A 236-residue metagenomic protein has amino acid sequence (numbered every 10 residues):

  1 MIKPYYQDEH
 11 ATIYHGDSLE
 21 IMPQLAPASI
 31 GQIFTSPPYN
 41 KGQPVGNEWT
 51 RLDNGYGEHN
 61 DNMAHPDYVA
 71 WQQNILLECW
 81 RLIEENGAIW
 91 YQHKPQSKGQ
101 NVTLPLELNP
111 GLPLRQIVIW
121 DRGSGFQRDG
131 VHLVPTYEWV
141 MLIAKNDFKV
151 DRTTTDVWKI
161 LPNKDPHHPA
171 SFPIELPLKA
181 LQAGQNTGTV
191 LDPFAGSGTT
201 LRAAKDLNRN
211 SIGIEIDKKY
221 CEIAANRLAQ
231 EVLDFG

Functional and structural regions predicted by a protein language model:
I2-E222: Core catalytic lobe of class I
K219-G236: Cysteine-dependent PTP/DSP-like catalytic domain, specifically the C-terminal lobe
